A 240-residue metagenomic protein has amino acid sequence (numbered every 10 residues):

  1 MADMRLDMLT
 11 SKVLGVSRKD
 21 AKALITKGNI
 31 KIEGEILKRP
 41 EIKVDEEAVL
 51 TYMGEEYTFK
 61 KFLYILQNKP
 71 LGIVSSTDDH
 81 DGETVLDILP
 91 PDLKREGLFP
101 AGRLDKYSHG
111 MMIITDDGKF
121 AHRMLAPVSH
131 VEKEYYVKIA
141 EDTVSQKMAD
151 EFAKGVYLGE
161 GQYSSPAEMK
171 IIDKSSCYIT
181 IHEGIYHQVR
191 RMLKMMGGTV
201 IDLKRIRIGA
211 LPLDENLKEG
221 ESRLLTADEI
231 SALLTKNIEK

Functional and structural regions predicted by a protein language model:
M1-H80, E229: S4-like RNA-binding module at protein N-termini
L6, S17, D81, V85 (+6 more regions): Helical mechanochemical/support elements of P-loop NTPase systems and associated helical scaffolds
T26-G28, E46-A48, K61-I65, K69 (+8 more regions): A generic structural signal for short beta-strands and their flanking turns/coil linkers
E35-V44, K154-K240: RNA substrate-recognition surfaces in RNA-acting enzymes
K69, I73-Y107: Ordered, amphipathic secondary-structure segments that act as subunit-interaction surfaces in large macromolecular
I73-S76, F120-R123, Q146-M148, L213-E215: Switch/connector loops and helix/strand junctions flanking conserved nucleotide-binding motifs in nucleotide-processing
R95-A126: Glycine/acidic-rich beta-strand-loop module
R123-S145: N-terminal accessory regions of nucleic-acid-interacting proteins
